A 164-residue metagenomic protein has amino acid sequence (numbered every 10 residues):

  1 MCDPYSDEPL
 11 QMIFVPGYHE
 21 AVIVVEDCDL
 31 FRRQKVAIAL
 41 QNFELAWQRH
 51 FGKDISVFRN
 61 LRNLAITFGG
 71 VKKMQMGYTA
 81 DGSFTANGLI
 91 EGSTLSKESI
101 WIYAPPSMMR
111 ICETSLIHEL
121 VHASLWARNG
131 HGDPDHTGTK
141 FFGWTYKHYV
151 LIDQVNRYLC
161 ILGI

Functional and structural regions predicted by a protein language model:
M1-I13: Bacterial Sec signal peptide processing site at the extreme N-terminus
L10-Q34, L95-A104: Acidic/histidine-rich, surface-exposed loop or edge segments in extracytoplasmic proteins
C28-A65: Zn2+-dependent metallopeptidase catalytic core
L30-I38, P106-S115: Soluble non-cytosolic domains of exported or imported proteins
L45-G52, V121-N129: Sec-exported extracytoplasmic/periplasmic mature domains
T67-T114, A123-T145: Active-site scaffold of zinc-dependent metalloenzymes
H136-I164: Replace "(M1/M4/M9/M12/WLM)" with "(e.g., M1/M4/M8/M9/M12/M26/WLM)" and add "not limited to" to clarify scope
